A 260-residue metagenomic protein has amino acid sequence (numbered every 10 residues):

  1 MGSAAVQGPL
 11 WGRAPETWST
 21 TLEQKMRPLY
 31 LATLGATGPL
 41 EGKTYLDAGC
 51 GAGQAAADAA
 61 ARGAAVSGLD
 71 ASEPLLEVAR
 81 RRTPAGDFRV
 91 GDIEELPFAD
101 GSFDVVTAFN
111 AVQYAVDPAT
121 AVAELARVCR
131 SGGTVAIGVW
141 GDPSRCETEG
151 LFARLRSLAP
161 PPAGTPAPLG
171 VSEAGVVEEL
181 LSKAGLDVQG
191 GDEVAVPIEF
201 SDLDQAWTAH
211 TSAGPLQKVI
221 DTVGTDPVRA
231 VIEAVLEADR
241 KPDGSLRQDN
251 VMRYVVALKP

Functional and structural regions predicted by a protein language model:
M1-E41, Q54-D58, L75-V78, R82: Conserved class I S-adenosyl-L-methionine
Q7, E23-M26, A52-Q54, L169-P260: Conserved Class I S-adenosyl-L-methionine
L34, A57-A60, A119-A126: A structural alpha-helix within SAM-dependent methyltransferase catalytic domains
P39-L40, D100, V122: A short, aliphatic-rich alpha-helical micro-motif
T44-E95: Class I SAM-dependent methyltransferase SAM/SAH-binding core
E94-V105: A short acidic, Gly/Pro-enriched loop at the edge of an enzyme's catalytic core that lines a small-molecule cofactor
V105-P118, G141: A short SAM/SAH-binding and catalytic strip from SAM-dependent methyltransferases
A119-T120, R130, T134-S201, Q217-K218: Conserved catalytic/acceptor-binding region of the Class I
